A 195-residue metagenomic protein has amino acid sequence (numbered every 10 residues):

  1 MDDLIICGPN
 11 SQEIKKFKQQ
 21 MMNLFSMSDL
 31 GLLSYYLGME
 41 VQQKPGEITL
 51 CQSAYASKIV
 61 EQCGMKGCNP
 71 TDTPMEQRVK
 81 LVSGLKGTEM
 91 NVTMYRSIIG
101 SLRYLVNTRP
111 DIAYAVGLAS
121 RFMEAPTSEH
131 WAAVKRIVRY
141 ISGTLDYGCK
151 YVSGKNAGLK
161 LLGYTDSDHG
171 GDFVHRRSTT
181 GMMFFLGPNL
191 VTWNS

Functional and structural regions predicted by a protein language model:
M1-S195: Long, low-complexity, charge-biased intrinsically disordered regions
